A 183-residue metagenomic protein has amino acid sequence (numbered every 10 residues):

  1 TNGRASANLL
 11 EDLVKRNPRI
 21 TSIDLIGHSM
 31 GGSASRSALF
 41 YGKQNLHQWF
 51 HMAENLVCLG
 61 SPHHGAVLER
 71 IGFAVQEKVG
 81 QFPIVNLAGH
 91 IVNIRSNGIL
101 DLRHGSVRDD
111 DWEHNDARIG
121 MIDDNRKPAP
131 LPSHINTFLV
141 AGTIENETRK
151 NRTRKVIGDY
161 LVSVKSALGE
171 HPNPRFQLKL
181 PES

Functional and structural regions predicted by a protein language model:
T1, R36, V67-L68: Glycine-rich "HGGG/HGxG" loop immediately N-terminal to the catalytic nucleophile of the alpha/beta-hydrolase
T1-I23: Active-site catalytic motif of lipid deacylating hydrolases and related acyltransferases
S6-L13, S35-Q44: Short, well-ordered amphipathic alpha-helices
L13, G32, L178-L180: Extended hydrophobic/Leu-rich segments
R16-R19, G31, W49, S133: Extracytoplasmic/secreted proteins and extracellular or luminal domains
D24-I26, V57: Structural motif
I26-G27, G31, S35: Gly/Ala-rich beta-loop-alpha elbow adjacent to hydrolase catalytic centers
F40-S183: Helical cap/lid subdomain of alpha/beta-hydrolase-fold lipid enzymes that gates access to the catalytic pocket
